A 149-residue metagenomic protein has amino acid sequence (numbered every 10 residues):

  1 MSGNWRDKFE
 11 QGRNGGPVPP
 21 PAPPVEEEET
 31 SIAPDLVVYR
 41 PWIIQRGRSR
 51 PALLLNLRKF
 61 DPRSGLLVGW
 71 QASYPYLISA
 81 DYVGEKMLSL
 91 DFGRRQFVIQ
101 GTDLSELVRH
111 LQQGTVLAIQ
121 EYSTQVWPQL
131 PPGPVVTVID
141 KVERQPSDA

Functional and structural regions predicted by a protein language model:
G3-N14, I99-A149: Helix-rich interaction surfaces within compact, conserved domain-sized segments that mediate assembly or partner
W5-V37: N-terminal intrinsically disordered, low-complexity tails
R6-P17, I44-S49, P62-R63, Y76-I78 (+2 more regions): Non-transmembrane, interaction-prone segments in cytosolic or luminal domains
E28-F60: Intrinsic low-complexity, intrinsically disordered segments
I32-L36, R48-P51, L67-W70, Y76-S79 (+1 more regions): A short linear-motif detector with a strong N-terminal bias
Y39, Y74-Y76, Y82, Y122 (+1 more regions): Sequence-level detector for tyrosine residue identity
L54-E85, L90-R95: Phosphoinositide-binding peripheral membrane targeting modules
